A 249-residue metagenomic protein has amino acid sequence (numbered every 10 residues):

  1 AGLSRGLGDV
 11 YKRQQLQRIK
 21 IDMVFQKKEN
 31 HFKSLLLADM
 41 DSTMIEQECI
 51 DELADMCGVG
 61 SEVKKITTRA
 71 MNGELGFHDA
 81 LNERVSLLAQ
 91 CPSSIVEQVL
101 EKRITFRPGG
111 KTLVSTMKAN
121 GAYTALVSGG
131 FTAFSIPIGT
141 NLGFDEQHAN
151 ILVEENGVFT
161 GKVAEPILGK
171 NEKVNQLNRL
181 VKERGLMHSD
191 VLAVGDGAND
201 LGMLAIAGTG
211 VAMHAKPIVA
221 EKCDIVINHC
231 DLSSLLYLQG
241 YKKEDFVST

Functional and structural regions predicted by a protein language model:
A1-Y11: Single conserved hydrophobic/aromatic residue that forms the stacking wall/gate of nucleotide- or nucleobase-binding
S4, Q47-I50, S93, K216 (+1 more regions): ATP/adenylate-binding site constellation spanning eukaryotic-like Ser/Thr protein kinases, ABC-transporter
Q15-F32: Conserved short beta-strand edge segments in small beta-sheet-based binding/regulatory domains
F32-L75: Active-site neighborhood of HAD-like aspartate-dependent phosphohydrolases
V63, F77-H78, C91-I95: Short, structured loop/turn "capping" segments at alpha-beta junctions
E83-Q90, S94, K102: Long, charge-rich alpha-helical interaction segments
I95-T249: C-terminal cap/substrate-recognition subdomain and adjoining C-terminal extension of metal-dependent phosphatase-like
